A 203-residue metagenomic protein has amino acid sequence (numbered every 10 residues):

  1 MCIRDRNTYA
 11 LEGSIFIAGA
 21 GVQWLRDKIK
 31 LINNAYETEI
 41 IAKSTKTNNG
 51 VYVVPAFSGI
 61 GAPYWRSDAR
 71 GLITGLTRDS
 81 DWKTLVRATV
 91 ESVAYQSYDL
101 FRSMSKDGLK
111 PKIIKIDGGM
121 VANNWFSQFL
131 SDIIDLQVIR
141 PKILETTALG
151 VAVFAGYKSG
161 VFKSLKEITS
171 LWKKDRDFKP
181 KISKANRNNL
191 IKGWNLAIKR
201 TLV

Functional and structural regions predicted by a protein language model:
R4-V203: Active-site core segments that coordinate phosphate-bearing ligands/cofactors across diverse enzyme families
